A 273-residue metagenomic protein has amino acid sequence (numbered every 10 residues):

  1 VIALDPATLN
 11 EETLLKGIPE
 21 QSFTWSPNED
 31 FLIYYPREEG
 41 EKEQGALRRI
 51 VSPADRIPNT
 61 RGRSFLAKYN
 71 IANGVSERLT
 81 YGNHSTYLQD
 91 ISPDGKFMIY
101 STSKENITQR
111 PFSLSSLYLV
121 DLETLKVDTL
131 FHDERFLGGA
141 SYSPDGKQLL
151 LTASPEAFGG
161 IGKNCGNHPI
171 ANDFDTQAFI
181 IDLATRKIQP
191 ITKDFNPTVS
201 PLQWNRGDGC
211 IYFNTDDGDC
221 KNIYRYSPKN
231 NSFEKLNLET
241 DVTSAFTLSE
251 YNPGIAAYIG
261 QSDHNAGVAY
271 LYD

Functional and structural regions predicted by a protein language model:
V1-I2, K16-Q21, Y35-F65, T80-T86 (+7 more regions): A flexible loop/linker signature enriched in serine peptidases of the S9 family
D5-L9, N70-G74, D121-L125, D182-R186 (+1 more regions): Short loop/turn segments that connect beta-strands within beta-propeller blades
T24, D90, S141, Q203-N205 (+1 more regions): Conserved beta-strand position repeated across blades of beta-propeller domains
P27-N28, P93-D94, P144-D145, R206-G207 (+1 more regions): Residue-level detector of Asp-centered blade-edge/turn motifs that repeat once per structural unit in beta-propeller
E29-L32, M98, G146-L149, C210-I211 (+1 more regions): Hydrophobic beta-strand positions that form the internal "hydrophobic ladder" of WD40/Gbeta-like beta-propeller blades
D208, A245-D273: Serine-hydrolase catalytic core recognition
